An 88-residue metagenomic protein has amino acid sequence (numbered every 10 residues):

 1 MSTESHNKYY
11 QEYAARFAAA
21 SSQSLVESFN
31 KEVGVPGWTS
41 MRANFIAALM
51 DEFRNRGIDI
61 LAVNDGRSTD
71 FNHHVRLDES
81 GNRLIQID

Functional and structural regions predicted by a protein language model:
S2-D88: Extended, charge-rich alpha-helical interface modules
